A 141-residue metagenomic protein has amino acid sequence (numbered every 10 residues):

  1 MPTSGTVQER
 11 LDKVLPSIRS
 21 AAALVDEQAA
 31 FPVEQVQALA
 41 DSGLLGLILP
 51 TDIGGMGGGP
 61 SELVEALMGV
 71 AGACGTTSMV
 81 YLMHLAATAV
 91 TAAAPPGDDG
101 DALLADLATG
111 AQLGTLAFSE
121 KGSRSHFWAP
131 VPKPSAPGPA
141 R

Functional and structural regions predicted by a protein language model:
M1-S4, T88-V90: Charged, low-complexity surface segments at secondary-structure and domain boundaries
P2-E65: Alpha-helical interface subdomain recognition
E9-R10, E27-A29, G75-L82, D106: Short N-terminal helix-initiation segments at or just after the protein's N-terminus
I18, V70, D106-L107: A generic structural signal for nonpolar/aromatic side chains embedded in well-ordered alpha-helices
A21, S42, A73, T109-A111: Structured helix-beta-strand junction loops
E27-Q28, G72-A73, P95-D99, A111-L116: Short amphipathic alpha-helical surface micro-motifs
L45-D101: Internal helix-loop-helix
M56, D99-R141: Glycine-rich, Trp-frequent "lid" loop and neighboring beta-strands that shape and gate the flavin cofactor pocket
